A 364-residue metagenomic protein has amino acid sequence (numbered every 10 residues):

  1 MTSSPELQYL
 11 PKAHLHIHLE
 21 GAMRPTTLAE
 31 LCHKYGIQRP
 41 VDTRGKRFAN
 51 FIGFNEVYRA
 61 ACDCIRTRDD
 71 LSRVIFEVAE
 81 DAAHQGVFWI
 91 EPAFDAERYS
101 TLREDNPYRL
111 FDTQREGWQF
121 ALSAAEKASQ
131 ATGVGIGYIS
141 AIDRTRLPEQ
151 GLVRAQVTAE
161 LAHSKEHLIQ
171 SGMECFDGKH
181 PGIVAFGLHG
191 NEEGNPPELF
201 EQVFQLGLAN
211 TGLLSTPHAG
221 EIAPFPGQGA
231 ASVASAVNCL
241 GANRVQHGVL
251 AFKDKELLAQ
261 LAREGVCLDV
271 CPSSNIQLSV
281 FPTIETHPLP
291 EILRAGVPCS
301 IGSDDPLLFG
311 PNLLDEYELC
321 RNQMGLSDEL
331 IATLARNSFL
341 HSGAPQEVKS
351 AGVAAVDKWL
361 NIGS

Functional and structural regions predicted by a protein language model:
M1-L213, I222-A231, S235-R244, L250-C267 (+1 more regions): Metal-cofactor-binding active-site regions of metalloenzymes
P217: A glycine- and charged-residue-rich anion-binding loop/surface
